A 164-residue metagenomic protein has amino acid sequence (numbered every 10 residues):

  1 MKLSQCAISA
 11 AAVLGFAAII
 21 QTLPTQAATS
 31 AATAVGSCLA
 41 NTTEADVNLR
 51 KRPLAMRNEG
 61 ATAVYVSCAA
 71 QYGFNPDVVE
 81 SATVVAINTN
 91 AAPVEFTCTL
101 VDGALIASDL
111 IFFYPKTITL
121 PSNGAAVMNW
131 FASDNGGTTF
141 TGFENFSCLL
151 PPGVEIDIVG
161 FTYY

Functional and structural regions predicted by a protein language model:
M1-A10: Bacterial N-terminal signal peptides that target proteins for export
F16-P24: C-terminal segment of classical bacterial N-terminal signal peptides
T25-G60: Glycan-recognition and processing domains
N58-P76: Short beta-strands within extracellular/lumenal beta-sheet-rich domains
D77-T89: A short beta-strand element within beta-rich, extracytoplasmic domains of secreted/secretory-pathway proteins
A92-L105: Short, surface-exposed beta-strand/strand-loop-strand elements in extracellular ectodomains
S108-G137: Extracellular carbohydrate recognition and processing domains and analogous Trp-centered ligand-binding platforms
D134-G153: Noncatalytic modules at the cell exterior or secretory-pathway interfaces, chiefly beta-strand-rich lectin/adhesion
